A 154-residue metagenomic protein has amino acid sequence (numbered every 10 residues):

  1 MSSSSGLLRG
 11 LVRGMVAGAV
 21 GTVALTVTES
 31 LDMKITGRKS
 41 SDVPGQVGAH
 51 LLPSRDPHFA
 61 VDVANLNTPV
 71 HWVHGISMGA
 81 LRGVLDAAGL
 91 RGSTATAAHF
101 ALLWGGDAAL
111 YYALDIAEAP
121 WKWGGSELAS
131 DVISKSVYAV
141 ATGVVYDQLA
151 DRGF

Functional and structural regions predicted by a protein language model:
M1-F154: Short amphipathic, positively biased membrane-proximal segments that drive organelle/inner-membrane targeting
